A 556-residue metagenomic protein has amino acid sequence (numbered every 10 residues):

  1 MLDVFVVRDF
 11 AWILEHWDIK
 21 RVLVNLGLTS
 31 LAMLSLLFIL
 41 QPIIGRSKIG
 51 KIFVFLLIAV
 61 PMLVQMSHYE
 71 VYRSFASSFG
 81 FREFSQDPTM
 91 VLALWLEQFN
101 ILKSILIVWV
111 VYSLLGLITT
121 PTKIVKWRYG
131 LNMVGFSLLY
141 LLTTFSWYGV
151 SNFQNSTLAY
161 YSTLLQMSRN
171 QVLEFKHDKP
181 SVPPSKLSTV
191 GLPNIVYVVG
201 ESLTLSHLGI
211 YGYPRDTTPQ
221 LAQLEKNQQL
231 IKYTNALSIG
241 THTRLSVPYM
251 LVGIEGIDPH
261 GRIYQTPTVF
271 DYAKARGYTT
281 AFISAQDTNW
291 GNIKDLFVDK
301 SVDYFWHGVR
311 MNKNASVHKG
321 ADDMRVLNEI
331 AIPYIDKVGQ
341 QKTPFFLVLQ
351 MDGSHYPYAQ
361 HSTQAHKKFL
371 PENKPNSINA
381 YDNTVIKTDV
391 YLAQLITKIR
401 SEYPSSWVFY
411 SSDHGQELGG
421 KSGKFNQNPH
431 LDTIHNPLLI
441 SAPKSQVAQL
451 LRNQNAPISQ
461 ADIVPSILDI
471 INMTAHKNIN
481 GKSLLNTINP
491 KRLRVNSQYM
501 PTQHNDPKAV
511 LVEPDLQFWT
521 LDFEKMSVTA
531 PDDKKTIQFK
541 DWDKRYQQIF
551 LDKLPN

Functional and structural regions predicted by a protein language model:
M1, D216, R400-S405, F409-Q446: Histidine-centered active-site microenvironments of extracellular/periplasmic hydrolases and transferases
M1, I19-L26, P42-I49, G116-T120 (+4 more regions): Membrane-interface soluble catalytic domains
M1-T157, K553-N556: Transmembrane and membrane-interface helices of multi-pass, inner-membrane envelope-modifying transferases
Y112, Y140, T144-Y197, S202-F369 (+3 more regions): Active-site-proximal alpha/beta segments of enzymes that process anionic O-linked groups
V182, N328-D336, F369-V408: A long, amphipathic alpha-helix that forms part of the scaffold/cap immediately adjacent to metal-dependent active
E201, M250, A273, L349 (+5 more regions): Generic structural signal for small/hydrophobic residues in well-ordered secondary structure, especially within
H260-P267, K374-K387, N428-I434, Q446-P465 (+1 more regions): A short beta-strand-to-alpha-helix junction
F282-S284, F346-G353, D382-V385, W407-S412 (+2 more regions): Short beta-strand segments
